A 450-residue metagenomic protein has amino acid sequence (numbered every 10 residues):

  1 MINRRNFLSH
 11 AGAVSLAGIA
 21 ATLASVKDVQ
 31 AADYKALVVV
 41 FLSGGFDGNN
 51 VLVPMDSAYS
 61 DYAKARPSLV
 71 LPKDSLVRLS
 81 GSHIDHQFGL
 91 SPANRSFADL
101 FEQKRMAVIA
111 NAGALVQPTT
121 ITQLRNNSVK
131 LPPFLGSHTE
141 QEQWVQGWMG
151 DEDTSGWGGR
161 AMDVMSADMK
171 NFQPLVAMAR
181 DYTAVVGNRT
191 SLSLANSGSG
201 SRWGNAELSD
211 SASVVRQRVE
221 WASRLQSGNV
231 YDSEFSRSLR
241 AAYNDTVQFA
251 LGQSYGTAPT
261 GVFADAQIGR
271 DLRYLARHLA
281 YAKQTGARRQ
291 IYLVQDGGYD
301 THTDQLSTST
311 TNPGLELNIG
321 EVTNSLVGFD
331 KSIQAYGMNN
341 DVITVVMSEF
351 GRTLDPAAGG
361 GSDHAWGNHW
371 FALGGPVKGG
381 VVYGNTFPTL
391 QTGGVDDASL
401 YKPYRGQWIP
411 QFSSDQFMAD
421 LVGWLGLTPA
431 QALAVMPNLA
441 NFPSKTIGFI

Functional and structural regions predicted by a protein language model:
I2-N324, G328-A335, D355, A372-G375 (+1 more regions): Feature for exported/extracytoplasmic and membrane-associated proteins, marking the mature portion
R289-I291, N339-D341, M347, A365-N368 (+1 more regions): Active-site lining segments that contact anionic ligands and/or coordinate catalytic metals
L326, I333-A358: Metal-dependent active-site segment of extracytoplasmic phospho-/sulfohydrolases and closely related
S348-V382: Histidine-centered active-site microenvironments of extracellular/periplasmic hydrolases and transferases
